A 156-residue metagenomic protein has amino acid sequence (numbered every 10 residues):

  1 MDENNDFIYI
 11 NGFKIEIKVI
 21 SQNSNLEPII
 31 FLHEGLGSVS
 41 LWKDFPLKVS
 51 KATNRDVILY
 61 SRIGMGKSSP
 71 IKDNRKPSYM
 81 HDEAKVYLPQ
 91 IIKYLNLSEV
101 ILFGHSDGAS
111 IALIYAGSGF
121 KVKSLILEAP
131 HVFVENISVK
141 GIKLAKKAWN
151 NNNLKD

Functional and structural regions predicted by a protein language model:
M1-K14: N-terminal cap/lid segment of alpha/beta-hydrolase-fold proteins
F13-P70: Conserved HGGG/HGGXW glycine-rich cap/lid loop of the alpha/beta-hydrolase fold
P46, I92, Y115-A116: A conserved amphipathic alpha-helix that caps or lines the catalytic cleft of carbohydrate- and lipid-modifying enzymes
L59-V100: Active-site loop/oxyanion-hole signature of alpha/beta-hydrolase fold enzymes
L59-Y60, G104, L127, V134: Hydrophobic residues in well-ordered beta-strands that form the structural core
V100, G104-S106: Conserved alpha/beta-hydrolase "nucleophile elbow" surrounding the catalytic nucleophile
S110-N153: Flexible "cap/lid" loop of the alpha/beta hydrolase fold
